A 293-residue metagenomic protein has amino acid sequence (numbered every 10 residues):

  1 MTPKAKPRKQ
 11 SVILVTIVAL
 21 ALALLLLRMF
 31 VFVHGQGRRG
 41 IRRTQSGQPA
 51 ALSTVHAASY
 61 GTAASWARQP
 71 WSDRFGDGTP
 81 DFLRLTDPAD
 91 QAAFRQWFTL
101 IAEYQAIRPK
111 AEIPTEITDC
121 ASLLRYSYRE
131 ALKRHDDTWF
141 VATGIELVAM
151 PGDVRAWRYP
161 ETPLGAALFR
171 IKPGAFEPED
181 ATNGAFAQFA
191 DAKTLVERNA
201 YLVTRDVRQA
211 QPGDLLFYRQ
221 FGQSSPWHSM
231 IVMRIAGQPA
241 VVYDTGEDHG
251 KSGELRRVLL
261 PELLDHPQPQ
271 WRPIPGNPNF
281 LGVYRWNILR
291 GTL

Functional and structural regions predicted by a protein language model:
M1-K9: N-terminal Lys/Arg-rich, disordered targeting/topogenic segments
K9, G35, T44-G47, F176 (+1 more regions): Intrinsically disordered, low-complexity regions enriched in polar/acidic and amide residues
L14-M29: Hydrophobic membrane-insertion alpha-helices, especially the h-region of bacterial N-terminal signal peptides
F32-A51, A57: Ser/Thr/Pro/Gly-rich low-complexity linker/stalk segments immediately outside membranes or between
P49-F186: N-terminal capping segments
V148-K251: ...with weaker cross-activation on analogous glycine-rich loops/strands in unrelated enzymes
A240-L293: Low-complexity, Gly/Ser/Thr/Pro-rich intrinsically disordered linker/tail segments
